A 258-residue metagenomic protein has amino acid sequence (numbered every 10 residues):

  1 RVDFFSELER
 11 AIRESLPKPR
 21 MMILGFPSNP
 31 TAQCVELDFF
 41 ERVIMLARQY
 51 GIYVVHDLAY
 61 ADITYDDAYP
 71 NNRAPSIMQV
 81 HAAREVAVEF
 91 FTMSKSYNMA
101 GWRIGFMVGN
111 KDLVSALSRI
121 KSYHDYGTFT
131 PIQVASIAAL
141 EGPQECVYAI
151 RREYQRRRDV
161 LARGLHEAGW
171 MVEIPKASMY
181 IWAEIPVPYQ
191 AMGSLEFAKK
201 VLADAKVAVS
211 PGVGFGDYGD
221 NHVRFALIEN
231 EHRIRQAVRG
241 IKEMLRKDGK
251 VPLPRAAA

Functional and structural regions predicted by a protein language model:
R1-A258: PLP-dependent class I/II
